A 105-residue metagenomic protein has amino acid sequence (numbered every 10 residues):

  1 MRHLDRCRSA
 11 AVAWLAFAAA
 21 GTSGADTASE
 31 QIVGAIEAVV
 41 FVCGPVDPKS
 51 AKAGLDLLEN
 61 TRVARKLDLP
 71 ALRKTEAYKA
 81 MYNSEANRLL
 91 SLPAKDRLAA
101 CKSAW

Functional and structural regions predicted by a protein language model:
R2-A11: Bacterial N-terminal signal peptides that target proteins for export
A10-A19: Bacterial N-terminal signal peptides
G21-D26, L67-P70: A ubiquitous short alpha-helical element
G24-K52: Immediate post-signal-peptide N-terminus of mature secreted/exported proteins
S50-W105: Compact alpha-helical subdomains of small soluble proteins
